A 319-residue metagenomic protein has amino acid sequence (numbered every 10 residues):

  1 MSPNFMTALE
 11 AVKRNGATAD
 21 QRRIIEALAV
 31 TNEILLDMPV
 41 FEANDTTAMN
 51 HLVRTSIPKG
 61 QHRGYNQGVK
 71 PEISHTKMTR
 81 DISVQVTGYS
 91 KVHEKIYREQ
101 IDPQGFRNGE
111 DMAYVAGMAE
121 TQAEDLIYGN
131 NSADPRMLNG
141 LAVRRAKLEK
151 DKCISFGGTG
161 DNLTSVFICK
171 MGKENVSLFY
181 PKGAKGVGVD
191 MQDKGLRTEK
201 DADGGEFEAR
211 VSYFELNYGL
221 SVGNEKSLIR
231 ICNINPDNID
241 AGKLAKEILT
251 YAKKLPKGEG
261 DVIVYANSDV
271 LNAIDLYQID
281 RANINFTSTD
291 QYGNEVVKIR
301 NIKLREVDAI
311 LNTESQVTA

Functional and structural regions predicted by a protein language model:
S2-L36, T47-L52, E72-A319: Core alpha/beta structural scaffold of self-assembling particle/tube/pore-forming proteins
F41-V69: N-terminal, Lys/Arg-enriched amphipathic/low-complexity engagement segments that precede the first folded domain
